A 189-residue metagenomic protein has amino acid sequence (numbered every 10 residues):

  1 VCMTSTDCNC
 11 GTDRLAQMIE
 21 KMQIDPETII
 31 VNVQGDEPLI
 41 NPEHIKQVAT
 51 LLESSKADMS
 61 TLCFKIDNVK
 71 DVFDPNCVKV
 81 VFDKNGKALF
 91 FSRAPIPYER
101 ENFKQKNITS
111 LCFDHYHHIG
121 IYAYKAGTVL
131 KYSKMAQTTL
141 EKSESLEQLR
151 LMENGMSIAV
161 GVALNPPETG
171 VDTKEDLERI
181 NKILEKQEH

Functional and structural regions predicted by a protein language model:
V1-V33, E37-Q47: Short phosphate-binding loop-to-helix
M3-T4, N32, T61-L62, F90 (+1 more regions): Structural signal for conserved beta-strand scaffold positions within catalytic alpha/beta enzyme cores
D7-G11, D67, E168: A short acidic, often aromatic-flanked loop/helix-cap motif at beta-alpha or helix-coil junctions that lines enzyme
M18-K21, V81-D83, Y124, V171-D172: Short beta-strand-to-turn element immediately C-terminal to the catalytic PLP-Schiff-base lysine in fold type I
E20-I24, E53, E185: Residue-level signal for alpha-helix termini/capping positions
D25-E27, S55-D58, M156: Short, high-confidence coil segments that cap the C-terminus of an alpha-helix and link into the following beta-strand
I40-M135: Conserved core of the sugar-phosphate nucleotidyltransferase
N107-H189: Conserved alpha/beta core of the MobA/IspD/sugar-nucleotide pyrophosphorylase nucleotidyltransferase superfamily
